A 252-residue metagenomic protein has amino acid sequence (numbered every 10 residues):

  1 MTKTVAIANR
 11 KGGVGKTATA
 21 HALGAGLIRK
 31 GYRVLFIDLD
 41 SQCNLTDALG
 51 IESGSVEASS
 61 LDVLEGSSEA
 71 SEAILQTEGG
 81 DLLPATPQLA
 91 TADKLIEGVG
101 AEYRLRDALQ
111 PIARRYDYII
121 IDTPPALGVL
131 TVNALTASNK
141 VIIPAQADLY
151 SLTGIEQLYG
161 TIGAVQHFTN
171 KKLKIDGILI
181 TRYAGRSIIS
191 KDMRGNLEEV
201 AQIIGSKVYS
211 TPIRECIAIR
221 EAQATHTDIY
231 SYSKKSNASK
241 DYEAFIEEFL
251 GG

Functional and structural regions predicted by a protein language model:
M1-G252: P-loop NTP-binding core
